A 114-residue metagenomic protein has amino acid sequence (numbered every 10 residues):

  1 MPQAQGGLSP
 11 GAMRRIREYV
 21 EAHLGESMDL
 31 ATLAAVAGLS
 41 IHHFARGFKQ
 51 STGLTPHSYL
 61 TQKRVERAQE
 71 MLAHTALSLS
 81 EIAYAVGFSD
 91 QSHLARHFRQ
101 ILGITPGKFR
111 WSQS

Functional and structural regions predicted by a protein language model:
M1-Q3, G7, R15, E21 (+2 more regions): Basic/polar phosphate-binding segments, predominantly the helix-turn-helix DNA-binding elements of transcriptional
S27, A76-L77: Residue at a beta-strand N-cap/secondary-structure junction
L77-S78, H93: Residue-level recognition of oxygen-bearing side chains
W111-S114: Generic C-terminal helix-cap and adjacent flexible tail
